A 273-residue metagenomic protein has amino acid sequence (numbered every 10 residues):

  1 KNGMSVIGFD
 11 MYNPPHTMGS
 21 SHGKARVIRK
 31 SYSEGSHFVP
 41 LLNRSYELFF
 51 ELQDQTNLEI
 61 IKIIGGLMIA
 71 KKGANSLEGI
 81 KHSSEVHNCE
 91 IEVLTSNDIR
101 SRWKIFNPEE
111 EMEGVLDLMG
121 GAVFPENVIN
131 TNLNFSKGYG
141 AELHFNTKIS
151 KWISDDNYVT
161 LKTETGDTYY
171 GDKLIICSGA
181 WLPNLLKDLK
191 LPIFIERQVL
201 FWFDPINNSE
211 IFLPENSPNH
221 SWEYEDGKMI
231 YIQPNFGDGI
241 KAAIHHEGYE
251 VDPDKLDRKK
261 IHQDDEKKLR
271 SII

Functional and structural regions predicted by a protein language model:
N2-S21: Glycine-rich FAD pyrophosphate-binding loop
N2-S5, N57-K62, T168, K173 (+1 more regions): Active-site substrate-recognition segment that forms the wall of the catalytic cavity or substrate channel
T17-A25, F106-N107, H246: Short, flexible, mixed-charge acidic loops at enzyme active sites
H22-S33, G248-L256: Short glycine/proline- and charge-enriched loop/turn segments that cap or connect secondary-structure elements
A25-R102, M112, I230: Dinucleotide-binding Rossmann-like beta1-alpha1 core, especially the glycine-rich loop that anchors the ADP
E51-I61, S83-E90, Y139-E142, D155 (+3 more regions): Surface-exposed helix-capping loop/turn segments at secondary-structure junctions
K71-F145, K151-N157, K162: Flavin (FAD/FMN) cofactor-binding and adjacent substrate-gating region of FAD-dependent oxidoreductase domains
V123-S209: Predominantly flavin-linked oxidoreductase catalytic cores and closely associated redox partners
